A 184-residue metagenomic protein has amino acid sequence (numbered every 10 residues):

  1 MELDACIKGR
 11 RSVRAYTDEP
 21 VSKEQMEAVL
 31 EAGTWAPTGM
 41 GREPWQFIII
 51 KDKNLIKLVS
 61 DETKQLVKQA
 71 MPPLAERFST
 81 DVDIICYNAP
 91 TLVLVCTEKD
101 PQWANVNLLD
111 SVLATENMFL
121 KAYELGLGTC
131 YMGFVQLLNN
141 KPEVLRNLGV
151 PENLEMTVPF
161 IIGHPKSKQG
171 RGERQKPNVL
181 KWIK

Functional and structural regions predicted by a protein language model:
M1-N88, I183-K184: N-terminal amphipathic, basic helical "cap/leader" segment at the start of enzyme domains
A5-S12, E155-K184: C-terminal helix-cap and adjacent tail motif
C6, P90-T97: Short, basic/glycine-rich phosphate-binding loops at helix/coil junctions that contact nucleotide phosphates
Y16, Q102-V106, Q169: A generic structural signal for short coil/turn motifs at secondary-structure boundaries
G33, V93, K99-V144: Small-aliphatic-rich amphipathic alpha-helix that forms the alpha element of a beta-alpha
I49-K51, L94, I161: Short, well-ordered beta-strand micro-motif
P90-L92, T129, E155-T157: Structural motif
V144-E155: Short, electropositive alpha-helical surface patch
